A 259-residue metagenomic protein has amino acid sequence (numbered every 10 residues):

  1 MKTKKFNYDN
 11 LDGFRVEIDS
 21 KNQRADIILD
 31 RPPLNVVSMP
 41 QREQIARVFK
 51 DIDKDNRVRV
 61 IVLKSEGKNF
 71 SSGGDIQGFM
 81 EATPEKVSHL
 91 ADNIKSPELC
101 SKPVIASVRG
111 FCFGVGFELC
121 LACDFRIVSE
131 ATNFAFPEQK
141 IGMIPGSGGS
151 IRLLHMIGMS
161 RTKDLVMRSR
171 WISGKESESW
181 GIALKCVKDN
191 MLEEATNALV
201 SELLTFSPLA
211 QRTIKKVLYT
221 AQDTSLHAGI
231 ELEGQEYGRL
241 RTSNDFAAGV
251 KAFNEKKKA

Functional and structural regions predicted by a protein language model:
M1-E66: Conserved CoA-thioester-binding segment of acyl-CoA-metabolizing enzymes
K2-L29, R170-L204, R212-Q222, G249 (+1 more regions): Amphipathic alpha-helical segments at domain termini/boundaries
N35-V37, R42-Q44, R57, K64-L99 (+2 more regions): Glycine- (often His-adjacent) and acidic-residue-rich active-site loop that binds/positions the CoA thioester
R42, L90, S150, M159-T162 (+3 more regions): A general structural signal for well-ordered alpha-helical segments in protein cores
D55, C100-S101, S243: Acidic-histidine catalytic/liganding microenvironments
E98-P208, A248: Crotonase-fold acyl-CoA enzyme core
L165-V166, V217, A221, E236-R241: Helix-loop "lid/cap" segments that line or gate small-molecule binding pockets
